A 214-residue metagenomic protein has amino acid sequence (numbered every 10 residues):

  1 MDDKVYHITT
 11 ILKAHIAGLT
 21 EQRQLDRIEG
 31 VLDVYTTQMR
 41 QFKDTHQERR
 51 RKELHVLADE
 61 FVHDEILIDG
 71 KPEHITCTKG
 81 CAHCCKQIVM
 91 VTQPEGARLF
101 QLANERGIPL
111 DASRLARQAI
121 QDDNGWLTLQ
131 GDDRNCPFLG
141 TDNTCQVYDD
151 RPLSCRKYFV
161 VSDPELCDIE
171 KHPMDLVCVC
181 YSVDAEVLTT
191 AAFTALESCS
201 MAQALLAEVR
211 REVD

Functional and structural regions predicted by a protein language model:
M1-T144, Y148-D214: Short loop/turn segments that flank or connect secondary-structure elements
